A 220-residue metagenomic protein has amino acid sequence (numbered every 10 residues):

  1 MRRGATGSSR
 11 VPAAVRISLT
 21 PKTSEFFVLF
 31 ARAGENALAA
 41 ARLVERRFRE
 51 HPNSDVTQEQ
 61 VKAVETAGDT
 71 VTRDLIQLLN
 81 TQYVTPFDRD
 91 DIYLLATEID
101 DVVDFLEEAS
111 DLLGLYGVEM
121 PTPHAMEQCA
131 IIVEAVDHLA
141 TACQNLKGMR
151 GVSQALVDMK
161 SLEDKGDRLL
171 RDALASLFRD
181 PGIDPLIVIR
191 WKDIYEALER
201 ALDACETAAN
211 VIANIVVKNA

Functional and structural regions predicted by a protein language model:
R2-A220: Cytosolic, long alpha-helical scaffolding segments
